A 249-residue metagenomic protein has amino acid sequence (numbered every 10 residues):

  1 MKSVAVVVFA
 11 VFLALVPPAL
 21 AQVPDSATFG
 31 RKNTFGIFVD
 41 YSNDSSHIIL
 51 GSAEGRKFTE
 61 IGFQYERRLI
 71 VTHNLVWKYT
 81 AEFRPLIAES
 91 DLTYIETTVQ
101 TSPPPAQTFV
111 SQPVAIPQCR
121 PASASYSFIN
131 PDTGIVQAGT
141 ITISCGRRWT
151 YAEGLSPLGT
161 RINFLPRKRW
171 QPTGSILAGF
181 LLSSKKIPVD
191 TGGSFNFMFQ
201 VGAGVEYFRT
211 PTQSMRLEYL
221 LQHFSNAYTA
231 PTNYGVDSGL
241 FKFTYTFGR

Functional and structural regions predicted by a protein language model:
L20-L69, V236-R249: Short glycine/proline- and aromatic-enriched beta-strand/turn motifs that initiate or cap beta-hairpins
A21-K32, L69-Y79, L165-P172, R209-S214 (+1 more regions): Short loop/turn motifs that connect adjacent beta-strands in outer-membrane beta-barrel proteins
V23-R31, G204-R249: Predominantly the C-terminal beta-signal and adjacent terminal strand-loop region of outer-membrane beta-barrel
R31-I37, L75-F83, P172-A178, F197-F199 (+2 more regions): Transmembrane beta-strands of outer-membrane beta-barrel proteins
R31-N33, G55-I61, W149-S156, W170 (+2 more regions): Residues that define the transmembrane beta-barrel architecture of outer-membrane proteins
I37-V39, I61-R67, S156-I162, I176-F180 (+2 more regions): Residues on the lipid-exposed face of transmembrane beta-strands in outer-membrane beta-barrel proteins
F38-D44, E82-L86, L177-L181, L220-Q222 (+1 more regions): Outer-membrane beta-barrel pore domains and translocons
I48-R56, A88-A152, S183-S194, A230-Y234: Extracellular/periplasm-exposed beta-strand and loop segments of Gram-negative cell-envelope proteins, dominated by
